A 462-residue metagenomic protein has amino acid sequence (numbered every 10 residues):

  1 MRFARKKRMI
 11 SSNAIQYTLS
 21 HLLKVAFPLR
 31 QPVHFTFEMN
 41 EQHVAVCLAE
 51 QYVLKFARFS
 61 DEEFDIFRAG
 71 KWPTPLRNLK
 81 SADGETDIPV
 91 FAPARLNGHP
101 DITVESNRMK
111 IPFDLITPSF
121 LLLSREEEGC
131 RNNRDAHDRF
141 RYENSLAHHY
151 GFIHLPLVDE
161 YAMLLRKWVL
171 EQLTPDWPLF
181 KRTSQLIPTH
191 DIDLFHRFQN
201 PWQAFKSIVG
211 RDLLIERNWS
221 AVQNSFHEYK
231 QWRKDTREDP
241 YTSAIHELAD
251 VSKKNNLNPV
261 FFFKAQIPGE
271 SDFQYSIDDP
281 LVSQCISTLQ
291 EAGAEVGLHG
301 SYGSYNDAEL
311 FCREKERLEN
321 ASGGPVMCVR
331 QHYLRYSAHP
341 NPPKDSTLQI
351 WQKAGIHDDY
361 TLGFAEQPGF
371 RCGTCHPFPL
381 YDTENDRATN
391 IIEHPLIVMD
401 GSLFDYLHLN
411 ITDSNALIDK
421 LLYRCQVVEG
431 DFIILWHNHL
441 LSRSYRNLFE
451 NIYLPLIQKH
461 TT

Functional and structural regions predicted by a protein language model:
M1-I277, F364-Q367, H376, T383-T462: Terminal accessory/targeting
I15, L19, L23, R30-H34 (+3 more regions): Catalytic domains of cell-wall/extracellular-matrix polysaccharide-remodeling enzymes, centered on de-N-acetylation
D191, H299, W351: Conserved hydrophobic/aromatic pocket- or pore-lining residues that grip, position, or stack substrates in active sites
L194-F198, W219-Q223, H227, I245-P342 (+1 more regions): Metal-dependent polysaccharide deacetylase catalytic core of the NodB/CE4 family, i.e., the active-site-bearing domain
S207-D212, L289-L298, M327-R335, D358-R371 (+2 more regions): Short, surface-exposed, charge-dense and proline/glycine-enriched linear segments
